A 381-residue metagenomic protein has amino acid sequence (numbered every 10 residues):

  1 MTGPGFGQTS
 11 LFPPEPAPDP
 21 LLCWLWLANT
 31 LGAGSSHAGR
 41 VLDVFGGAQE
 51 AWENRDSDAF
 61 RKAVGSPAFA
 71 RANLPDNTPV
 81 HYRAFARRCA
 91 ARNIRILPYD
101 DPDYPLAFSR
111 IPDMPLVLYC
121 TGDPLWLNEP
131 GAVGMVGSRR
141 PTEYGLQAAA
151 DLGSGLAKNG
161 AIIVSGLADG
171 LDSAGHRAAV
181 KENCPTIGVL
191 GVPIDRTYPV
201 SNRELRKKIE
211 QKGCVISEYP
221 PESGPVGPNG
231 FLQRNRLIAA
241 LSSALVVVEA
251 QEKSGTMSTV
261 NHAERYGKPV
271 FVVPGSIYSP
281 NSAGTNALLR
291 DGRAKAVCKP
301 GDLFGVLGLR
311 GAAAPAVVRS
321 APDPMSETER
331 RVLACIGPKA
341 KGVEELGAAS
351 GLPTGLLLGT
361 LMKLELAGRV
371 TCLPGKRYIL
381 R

Functional and structural regions predicted by a protein language model:
M1-D103, L288, V343, A367-R369 (+1 more regions): Short, small/acidic-rich helices and loops at N termini and domain boundaries of DNA replication/processing enzymes
T2-P20, P98-R381: Glycine-biased, small-residue-rich flexible motifs in mid-sequence functional cores and linkers
